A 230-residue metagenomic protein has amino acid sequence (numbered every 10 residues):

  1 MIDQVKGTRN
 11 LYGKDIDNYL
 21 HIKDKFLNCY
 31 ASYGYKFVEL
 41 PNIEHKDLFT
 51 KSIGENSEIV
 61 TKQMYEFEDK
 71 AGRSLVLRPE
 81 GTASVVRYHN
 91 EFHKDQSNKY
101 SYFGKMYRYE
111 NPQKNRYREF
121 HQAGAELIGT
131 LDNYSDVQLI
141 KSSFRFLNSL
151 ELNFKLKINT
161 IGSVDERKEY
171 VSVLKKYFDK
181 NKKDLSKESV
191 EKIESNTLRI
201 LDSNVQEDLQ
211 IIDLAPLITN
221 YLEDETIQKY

Functional and structural regions predicted by a protein language model:
M1-Y230: TRNA-recognition modules of translation machinery and tRNA-sensing kinases, especially anticodon-binding
